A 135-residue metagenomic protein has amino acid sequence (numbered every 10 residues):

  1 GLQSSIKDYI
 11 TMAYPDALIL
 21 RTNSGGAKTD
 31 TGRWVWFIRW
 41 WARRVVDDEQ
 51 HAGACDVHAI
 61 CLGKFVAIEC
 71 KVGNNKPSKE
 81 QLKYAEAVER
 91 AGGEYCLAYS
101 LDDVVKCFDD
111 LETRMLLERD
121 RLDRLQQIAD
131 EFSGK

Functional and structural regions predicted by a protein language model:
G1-K135: Catalytic phosphate/metal-binding cores of nucleic-acid and nucleotide-processing enzymes, i.e., regions that mediate
